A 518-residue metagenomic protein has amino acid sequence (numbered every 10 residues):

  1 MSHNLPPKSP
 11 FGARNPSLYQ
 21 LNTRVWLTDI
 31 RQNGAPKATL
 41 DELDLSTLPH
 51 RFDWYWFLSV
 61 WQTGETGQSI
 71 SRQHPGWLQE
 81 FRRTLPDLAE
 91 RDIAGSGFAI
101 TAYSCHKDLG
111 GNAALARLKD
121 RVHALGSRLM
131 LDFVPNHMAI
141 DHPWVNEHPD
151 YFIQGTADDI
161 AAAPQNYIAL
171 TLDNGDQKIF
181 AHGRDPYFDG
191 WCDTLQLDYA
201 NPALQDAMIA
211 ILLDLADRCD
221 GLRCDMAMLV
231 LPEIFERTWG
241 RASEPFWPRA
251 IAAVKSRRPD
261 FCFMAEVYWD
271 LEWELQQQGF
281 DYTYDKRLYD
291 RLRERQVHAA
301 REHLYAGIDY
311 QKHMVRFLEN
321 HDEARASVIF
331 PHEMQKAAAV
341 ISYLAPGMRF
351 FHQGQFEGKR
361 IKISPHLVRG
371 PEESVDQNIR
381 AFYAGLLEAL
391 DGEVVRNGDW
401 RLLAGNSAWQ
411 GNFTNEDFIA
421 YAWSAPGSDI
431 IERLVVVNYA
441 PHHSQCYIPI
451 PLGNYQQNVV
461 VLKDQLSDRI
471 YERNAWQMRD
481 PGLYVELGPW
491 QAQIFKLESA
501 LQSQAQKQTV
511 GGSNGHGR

Functional and structural regions predicted by a protein language model:
S2-R518: Active-site and adjacent substrate-binding regions of carbohydrate-active enzymes
